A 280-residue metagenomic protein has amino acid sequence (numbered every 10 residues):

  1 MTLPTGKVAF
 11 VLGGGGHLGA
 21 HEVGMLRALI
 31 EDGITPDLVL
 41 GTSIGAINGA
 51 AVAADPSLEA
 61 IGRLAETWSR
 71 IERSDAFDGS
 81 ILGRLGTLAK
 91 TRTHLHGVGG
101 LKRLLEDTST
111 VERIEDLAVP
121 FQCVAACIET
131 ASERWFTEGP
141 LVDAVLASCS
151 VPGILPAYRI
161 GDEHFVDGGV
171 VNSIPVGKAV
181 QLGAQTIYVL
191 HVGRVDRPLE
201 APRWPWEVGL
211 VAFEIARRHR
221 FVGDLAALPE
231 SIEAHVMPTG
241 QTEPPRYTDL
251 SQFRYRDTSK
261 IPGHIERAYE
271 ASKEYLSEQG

Functional and structural regions predicted by a protein language model:
T2-L3, E31, I114, A179: Structural motif
L3-V11, G16-L105, T137-A147, H191 (+2 more regions): Patatin-like phospholipase
V11, G79-D196, A227-E278: Active-site-adjacent alpha/beta core region of enzyme catalytic domains
H17, R113, P202-W206, D257: Intrinsic-disorder/low-complexity, polar/charged segments
E31-G33, G45, H219-L228: A short, N-terminal amphipathic alpha-helix
W68, W135, W204-W206: A residue-identity detector for tryptophan
L88-T91, I215-D224: Low-complexity, charge- and small-residue-enriched intrinsically disordered regions
A201-R220: Acidic, Ser/Thr-rich peripheral helices and adjacent loops at domain boundaries
